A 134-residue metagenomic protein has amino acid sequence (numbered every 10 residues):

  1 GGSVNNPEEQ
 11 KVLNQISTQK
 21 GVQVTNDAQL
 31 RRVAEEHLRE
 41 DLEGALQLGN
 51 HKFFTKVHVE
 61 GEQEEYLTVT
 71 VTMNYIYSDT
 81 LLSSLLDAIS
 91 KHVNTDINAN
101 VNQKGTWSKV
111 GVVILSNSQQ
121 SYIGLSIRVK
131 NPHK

Functional and structural regions predicted by a protein language model:
G2-E62, T106-V110: Short, well-ordered surface patches within globular domains
T55-K134: A well-ordered secondary-structure block
